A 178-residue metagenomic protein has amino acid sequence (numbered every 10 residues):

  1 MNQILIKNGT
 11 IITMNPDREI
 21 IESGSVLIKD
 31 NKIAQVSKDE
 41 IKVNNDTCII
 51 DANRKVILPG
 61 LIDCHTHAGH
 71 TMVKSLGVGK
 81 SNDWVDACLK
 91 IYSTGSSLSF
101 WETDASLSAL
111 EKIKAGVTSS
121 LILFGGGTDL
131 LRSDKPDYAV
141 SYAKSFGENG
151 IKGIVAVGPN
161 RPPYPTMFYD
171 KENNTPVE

Functional and structural regions predicted by a protein language model:
M1-N44, K55: N-terminal metal-binding scaffold of metallo-dependent hydrolase/deaminase domains
I4-K7, V43-A87, S99, S106 (+3 more regions): Replace "His-x-His-based motif
M14, H67, G125: Flexible loop residues that form catalytic and substrate-binding hotspots at small-molecule/glycan-binding clefts
S25-L27, I62, K152: A fold-wide structural signal in alpha/beta-hydrolase
V36, M72, L130: Glycine/Thr-rich phosphate-binding loops of Rossmann-like dinucleotide-binding domains
A87-T94: Short glycine/proline- and acidic residue-enriched helix-loop micro-motifs that form flexible lids or anion-recognition
S96-E178: Active-site loop-helix segments enriched in His/Asp/Glu that coordinate and activate a nucleophilic water at divalent
